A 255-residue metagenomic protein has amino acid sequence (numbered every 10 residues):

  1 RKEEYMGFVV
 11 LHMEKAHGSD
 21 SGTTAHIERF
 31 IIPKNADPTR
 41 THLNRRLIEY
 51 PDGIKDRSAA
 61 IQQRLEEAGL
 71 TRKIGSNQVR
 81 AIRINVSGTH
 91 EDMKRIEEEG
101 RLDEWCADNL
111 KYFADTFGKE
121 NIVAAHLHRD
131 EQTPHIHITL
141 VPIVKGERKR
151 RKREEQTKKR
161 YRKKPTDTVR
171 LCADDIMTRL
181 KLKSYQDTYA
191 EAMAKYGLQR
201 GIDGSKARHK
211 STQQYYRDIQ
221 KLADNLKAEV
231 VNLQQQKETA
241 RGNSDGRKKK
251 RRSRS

Functional and structural regions predicted by a protein language model:
R1-S255: N-terminal nicking endonuclease/strand-transfer module with a His-rich metal-binding environment and a catalytic Tyr
